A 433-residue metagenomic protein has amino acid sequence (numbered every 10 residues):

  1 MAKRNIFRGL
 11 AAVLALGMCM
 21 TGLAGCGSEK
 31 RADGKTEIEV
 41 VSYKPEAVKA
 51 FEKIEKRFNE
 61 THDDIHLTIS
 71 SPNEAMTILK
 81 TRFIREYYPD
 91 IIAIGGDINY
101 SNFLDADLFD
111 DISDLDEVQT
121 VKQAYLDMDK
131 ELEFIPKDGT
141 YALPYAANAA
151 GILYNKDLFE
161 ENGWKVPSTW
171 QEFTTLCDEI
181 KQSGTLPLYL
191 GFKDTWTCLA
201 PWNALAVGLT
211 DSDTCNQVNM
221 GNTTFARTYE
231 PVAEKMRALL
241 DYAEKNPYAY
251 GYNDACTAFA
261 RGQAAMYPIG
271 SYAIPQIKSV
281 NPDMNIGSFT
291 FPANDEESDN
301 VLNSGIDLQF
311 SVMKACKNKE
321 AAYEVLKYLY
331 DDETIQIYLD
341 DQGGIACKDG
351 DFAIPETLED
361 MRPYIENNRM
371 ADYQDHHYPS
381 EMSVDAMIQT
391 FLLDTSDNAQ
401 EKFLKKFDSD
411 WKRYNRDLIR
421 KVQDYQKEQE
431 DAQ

Functional and structural regions predicted by a protein language model:
R57, L108-D111, R261, Y272-Q276 (+1 more regions): Mature extracytoplasmic/periplasmic domains
R57, T61-Y125, D157, E161-N162 (+2 more regions): Extracytoplasmic "Venus flytrap"/periplasmic binding protein-like
E60-T61, H66, I84, D138 (+4 more regions): Extracytoplasmic/periplasmic substrate-recognition and gating elements
T81-R82, P89-D90, Q119-D157, L186-L190 (+2 more regions): A structural signal for short loop-to-beta-strand junctions that line the ligand-binding cleft of periplasmic/secreted
G95-A150, T174, I180, A200-N203 (+1 more regions): Hinge/lid segment of periplasmic solute-binding proteins
K137-Y145, A150, T174-G221, A264: Extracytoplasmic/periplasmic solute-binding protein
E160, Q336, R369-Q433: Conserved C-terminal helix/tail region of periplasmic/extracytoplasmic solute-binding proteins
E179, V218-Y248: Glycine-centered hinge/linker elements that transmit conformational signals in sensory and ligand-binding systems
